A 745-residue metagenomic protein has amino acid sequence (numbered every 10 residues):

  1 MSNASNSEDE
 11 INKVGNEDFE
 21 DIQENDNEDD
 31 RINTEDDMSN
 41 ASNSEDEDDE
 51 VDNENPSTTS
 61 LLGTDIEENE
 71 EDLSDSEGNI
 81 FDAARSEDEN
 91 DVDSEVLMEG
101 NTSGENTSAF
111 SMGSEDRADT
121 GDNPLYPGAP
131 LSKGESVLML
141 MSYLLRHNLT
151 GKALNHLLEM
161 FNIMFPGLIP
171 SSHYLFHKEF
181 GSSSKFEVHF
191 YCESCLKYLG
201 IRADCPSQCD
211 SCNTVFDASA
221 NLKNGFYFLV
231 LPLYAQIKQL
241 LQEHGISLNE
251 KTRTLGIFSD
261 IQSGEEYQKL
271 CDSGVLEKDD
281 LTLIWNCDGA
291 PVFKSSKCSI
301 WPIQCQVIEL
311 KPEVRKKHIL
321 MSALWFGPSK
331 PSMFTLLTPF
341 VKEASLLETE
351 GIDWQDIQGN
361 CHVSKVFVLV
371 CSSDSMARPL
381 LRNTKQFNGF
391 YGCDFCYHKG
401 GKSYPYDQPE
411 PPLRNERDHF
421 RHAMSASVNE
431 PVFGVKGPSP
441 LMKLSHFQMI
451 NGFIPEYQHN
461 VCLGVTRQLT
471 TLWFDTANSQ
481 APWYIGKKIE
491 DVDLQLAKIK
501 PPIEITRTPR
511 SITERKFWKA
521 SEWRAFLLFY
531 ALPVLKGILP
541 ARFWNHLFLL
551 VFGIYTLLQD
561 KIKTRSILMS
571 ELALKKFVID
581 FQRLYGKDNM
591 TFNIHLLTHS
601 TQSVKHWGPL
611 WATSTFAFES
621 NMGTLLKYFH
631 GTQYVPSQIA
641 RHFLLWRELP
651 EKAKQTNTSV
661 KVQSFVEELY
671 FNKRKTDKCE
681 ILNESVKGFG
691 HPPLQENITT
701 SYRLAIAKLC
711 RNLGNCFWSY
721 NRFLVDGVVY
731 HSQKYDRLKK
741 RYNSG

Functional and structural regions predicted by a protein language model:
N3, E17-E24, N40-N43, D52-S57 (+8 more regions): Terminal interaction-prone segments of large eukaryotic proteins
E77-D82, E87-H189: N-terminal alpha-helical interaction blocks
R117-D119, L131-M141, F190, K311-W325 (+4 more regions): Surface-exposed beta-strand-to-loop junctions that form interaction patches on eukaryotic regulatory domains
L157, C192-C195, C209, D288 (+5 more regions): Mobile genetic element proteins and their domesticated derivatives, centered on retroelements and DNA transposons
F186-H189, P206, F390: Residues immediately within or flanking Cys/His clusters that coordinate Zn2+ in small zinc-binding modules
C209-G289, L346-L528, L532-P533, T656-F665: Charged (Asp/Glu and Lys/Arg) segments that form or flank catalytic channels of large polymer- and nucleotide-handling
S263-G327, P533, S744-G745: Acidic, metal-ligating active-site segments
I308-I352, P650: Compact, glycine/acidic-enriched structural inserts
